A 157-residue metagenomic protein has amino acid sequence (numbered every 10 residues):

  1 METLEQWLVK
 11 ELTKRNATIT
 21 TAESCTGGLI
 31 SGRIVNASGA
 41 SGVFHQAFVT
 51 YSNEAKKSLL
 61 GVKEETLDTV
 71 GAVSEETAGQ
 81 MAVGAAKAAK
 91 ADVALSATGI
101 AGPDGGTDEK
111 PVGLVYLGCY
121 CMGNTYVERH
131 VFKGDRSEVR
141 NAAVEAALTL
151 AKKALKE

Functional and structural regions predicted by a protein language model:
M1-E157: Short alpha-helical segments enriched in small residues
